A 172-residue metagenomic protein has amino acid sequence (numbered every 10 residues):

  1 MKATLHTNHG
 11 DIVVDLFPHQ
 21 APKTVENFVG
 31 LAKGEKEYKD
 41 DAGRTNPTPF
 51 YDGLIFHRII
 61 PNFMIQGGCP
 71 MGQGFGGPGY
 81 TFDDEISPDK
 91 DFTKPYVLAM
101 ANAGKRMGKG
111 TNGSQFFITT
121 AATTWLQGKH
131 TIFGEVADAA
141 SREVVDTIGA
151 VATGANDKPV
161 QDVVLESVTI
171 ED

Functional and structural regions predicted by a protein language model:
M1-D172: Cyclophilin-like peptidyl-prolyl cis-trans isomerases
